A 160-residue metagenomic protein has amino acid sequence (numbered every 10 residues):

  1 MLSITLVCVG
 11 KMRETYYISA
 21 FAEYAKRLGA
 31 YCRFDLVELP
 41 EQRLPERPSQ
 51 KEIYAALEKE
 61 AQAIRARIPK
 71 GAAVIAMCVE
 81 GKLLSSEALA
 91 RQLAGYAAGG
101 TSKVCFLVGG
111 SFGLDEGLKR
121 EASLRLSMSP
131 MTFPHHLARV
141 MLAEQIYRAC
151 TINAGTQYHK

Functional and structural regions predicted by a protein language model:
M1-L28: N-terminal beta1-alpha1 ligand-phosphate binding loop
L2, G29-D35, A72: A generic structural motif
S3, T101-L107: Loop/turn-to-beta-strand initiation segments
L6, I75, G109, L142: Conserved RecA-like P-loop NTPase ATPase core
V7, D35-V37: General small-molecule cofactor/ligand-binding pocket signal
M12, V79-K82, G110-G113: Short glycine-rich anion-binding loops that position phosphate/pyrophosphate groups of nucleotides and phosphorylated
R33, P40-S102: S-adenosyl-L-methionine/SAH cofactor-binding core of RNA-modifying enzymes
F112, E116-K160: Structured adenosyl-cofactor binding patch, chiefly the S-adenosyl-L-methionine
